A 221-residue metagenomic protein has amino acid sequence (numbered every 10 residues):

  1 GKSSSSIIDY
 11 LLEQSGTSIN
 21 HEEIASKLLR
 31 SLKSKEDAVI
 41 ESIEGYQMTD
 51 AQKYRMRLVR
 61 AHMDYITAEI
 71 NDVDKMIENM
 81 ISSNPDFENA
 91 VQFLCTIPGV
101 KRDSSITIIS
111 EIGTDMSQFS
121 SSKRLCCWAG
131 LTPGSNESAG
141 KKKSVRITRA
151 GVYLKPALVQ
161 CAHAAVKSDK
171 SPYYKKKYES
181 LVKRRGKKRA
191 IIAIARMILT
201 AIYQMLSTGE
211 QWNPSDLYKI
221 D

Functional and structural regions predicted by a protein language model:
G1-D221: A detector of single, family-specific signature residues that are central to catalytic or substrate-handling motifs
